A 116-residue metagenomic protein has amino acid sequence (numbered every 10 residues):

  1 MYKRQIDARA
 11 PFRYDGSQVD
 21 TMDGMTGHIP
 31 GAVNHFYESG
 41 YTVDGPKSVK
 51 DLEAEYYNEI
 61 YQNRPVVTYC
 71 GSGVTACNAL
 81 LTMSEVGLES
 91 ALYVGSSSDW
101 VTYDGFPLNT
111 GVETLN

Functional and structural regions predicted by a protein language model:
K3-R4, P11-T68, S72-N116: Rhodanese-like catalytic fold shared by cysteine-dependent sulfurtransferases and DSP/PTP-type phosphatases
